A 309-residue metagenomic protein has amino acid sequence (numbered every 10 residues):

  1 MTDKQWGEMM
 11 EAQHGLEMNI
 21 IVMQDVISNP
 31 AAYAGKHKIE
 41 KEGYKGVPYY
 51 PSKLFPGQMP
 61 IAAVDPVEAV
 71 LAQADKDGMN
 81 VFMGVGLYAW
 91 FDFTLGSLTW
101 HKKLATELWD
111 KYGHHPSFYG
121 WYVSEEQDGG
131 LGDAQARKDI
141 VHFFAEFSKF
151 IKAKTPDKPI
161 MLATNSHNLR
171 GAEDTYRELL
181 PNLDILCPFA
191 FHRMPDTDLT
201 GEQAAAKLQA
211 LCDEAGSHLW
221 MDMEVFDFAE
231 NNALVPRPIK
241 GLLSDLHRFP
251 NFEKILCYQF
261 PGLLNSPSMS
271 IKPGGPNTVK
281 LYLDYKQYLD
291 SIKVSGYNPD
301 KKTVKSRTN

Functional and structural regions predicted by a protein language model:
D3-A34, L179-L186, F249-L256: Catalytic domains of carbohydrate-active enzymes, especially glycoside hydrolases
A12, P60-D77, T94-G120, F150 (+2 more regions): An active-site-proximal structural segment forming one wall of the substrate-binding cleft that immediately precedes
Q13, I20-Q24, Y119, F191-D196 (+1 more regions): Substrate-binding cleft of secreted/luminal carbohydrate-active enzymes
M18-I61: Aromatic-lined carbohydrate-binding/catalytic grooves of carbohydrate-active enzymes
D25-A32, V67-F93: Substrate-binding cleft and catalytic face of glycoside hydrolase catalytic domains, especially the flexible beta-alpha
K53-M59, A89-G96, E125-K138, P188-L199 (+1 more regions): Surface-exposed cleft-lining segments at the edges of enzyme active sites
M79-W100, Y122-E126, F144-E173, P188 (+2 more regions): Aromatic-lined carbohydrate-recognition surfaces of secreted/lumenal glycan-active proteins
G86-D92, L104-R137, I255-L256: Active-site groove signature of glycoside hydrolases
